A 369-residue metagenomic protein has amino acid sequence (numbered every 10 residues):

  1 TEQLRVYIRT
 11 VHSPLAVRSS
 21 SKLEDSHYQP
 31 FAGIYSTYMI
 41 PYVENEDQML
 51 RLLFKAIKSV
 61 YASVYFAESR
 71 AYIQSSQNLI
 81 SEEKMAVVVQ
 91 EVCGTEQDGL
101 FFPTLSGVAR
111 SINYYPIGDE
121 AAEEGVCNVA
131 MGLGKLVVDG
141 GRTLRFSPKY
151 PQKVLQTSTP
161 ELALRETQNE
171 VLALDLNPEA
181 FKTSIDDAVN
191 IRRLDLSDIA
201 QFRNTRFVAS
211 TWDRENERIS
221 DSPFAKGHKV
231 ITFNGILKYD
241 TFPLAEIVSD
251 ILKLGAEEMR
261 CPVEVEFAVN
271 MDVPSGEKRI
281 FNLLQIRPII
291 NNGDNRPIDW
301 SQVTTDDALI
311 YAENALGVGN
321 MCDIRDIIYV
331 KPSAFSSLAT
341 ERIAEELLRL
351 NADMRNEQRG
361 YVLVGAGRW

Functional and structural regions predicted by a protein language model:
E2-W369: Conserved mixed alpha/beta core segments that line enzyme active sites in large multi-domain catalysts
